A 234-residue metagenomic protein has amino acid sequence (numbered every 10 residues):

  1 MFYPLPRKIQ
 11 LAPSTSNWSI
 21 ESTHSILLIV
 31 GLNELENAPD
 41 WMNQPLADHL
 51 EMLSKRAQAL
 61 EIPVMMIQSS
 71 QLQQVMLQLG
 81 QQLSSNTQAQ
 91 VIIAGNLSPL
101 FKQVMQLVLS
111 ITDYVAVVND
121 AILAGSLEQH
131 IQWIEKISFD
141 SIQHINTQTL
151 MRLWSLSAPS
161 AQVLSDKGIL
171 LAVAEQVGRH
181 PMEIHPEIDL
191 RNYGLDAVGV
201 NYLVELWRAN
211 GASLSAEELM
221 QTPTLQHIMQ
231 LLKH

Functional and structural regions predicted by a protein language model:
M1-I26, Q68-A161: Active-site-adjacent betaalpha module
L32-M42: Short acidic, Gly/Ser-rich segments with clustered Asp/Glu that frequently serve as metal-coordination loops in enzyme
M42-Q44, H49-S70: Von Willebrand factor
E51, K55-A59, V108-D113, S138 (+1 more regions): Anion (oxyanion) recognition and catalysis
P159-E183, Y202-A209, Q230-K233: Thiotemplate assembly-line natural product biosynthesis machinery
A174-Y193, N210-E218: Phosphopantetheine carrier-protein modules
I188-G211, H227: Phosphopantetheine-attachment site and its flanking helix in carrier
A212-Q230: AMP-binding/adenylate-forming catalytic domain of the ANL superfamily
